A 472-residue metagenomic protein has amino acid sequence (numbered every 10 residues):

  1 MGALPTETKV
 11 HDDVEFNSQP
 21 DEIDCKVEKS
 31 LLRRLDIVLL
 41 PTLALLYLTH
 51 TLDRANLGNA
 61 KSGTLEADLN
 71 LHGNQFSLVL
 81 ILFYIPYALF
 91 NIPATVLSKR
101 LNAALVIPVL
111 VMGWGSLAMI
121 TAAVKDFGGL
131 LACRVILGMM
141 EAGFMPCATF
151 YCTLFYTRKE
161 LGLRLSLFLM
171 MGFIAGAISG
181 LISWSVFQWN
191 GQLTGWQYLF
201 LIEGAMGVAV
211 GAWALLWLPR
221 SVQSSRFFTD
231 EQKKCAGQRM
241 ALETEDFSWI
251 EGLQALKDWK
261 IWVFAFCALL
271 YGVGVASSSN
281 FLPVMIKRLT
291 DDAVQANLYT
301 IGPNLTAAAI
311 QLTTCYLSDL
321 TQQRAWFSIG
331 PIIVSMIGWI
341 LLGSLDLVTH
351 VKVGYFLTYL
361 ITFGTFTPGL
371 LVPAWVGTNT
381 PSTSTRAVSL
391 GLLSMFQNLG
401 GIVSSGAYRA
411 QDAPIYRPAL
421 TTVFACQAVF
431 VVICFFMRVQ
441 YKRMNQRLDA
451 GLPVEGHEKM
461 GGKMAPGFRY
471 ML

Functional and structural regions predicted by a protein language model:
M1-T49, R54, G63, G73 (+2 more regions): Intracellular terminal tails of multi-pass secondary transporters
D53, L69-N70, L101-N102, A123-G129 (+5 more regions): Helix-breaking motifs and short loop linkers at transmembrane-helix boundaries and internal kinks in secondary membrane
G58, G252-Y316, G369, P373 (+1 more regions): Extracytoplasmic gate region of multi-pass secondary transporters
G58-L89: Extracellular/periplasmic helix-loop-helix junction of adjacent transmembrane segments in MFS-like secondary
A88-G128: Conserved MFS/SLC helix-loop-helix module at the cytosolic interface between two early adjacent transmembrane helices
L89-N102, A309-Q323: Helix-to-loop junctions at the C-terminal end of transmembrane segments in multipass secondary transporters
L105-M119, W326-L341: Structural signature of the two symmetry-related core transmembrane helices
G162-Q192, F200-G207, L390-S404: Glycine-rich segments within core transmembrane alpha-helices of 12-TM secondary carriers
